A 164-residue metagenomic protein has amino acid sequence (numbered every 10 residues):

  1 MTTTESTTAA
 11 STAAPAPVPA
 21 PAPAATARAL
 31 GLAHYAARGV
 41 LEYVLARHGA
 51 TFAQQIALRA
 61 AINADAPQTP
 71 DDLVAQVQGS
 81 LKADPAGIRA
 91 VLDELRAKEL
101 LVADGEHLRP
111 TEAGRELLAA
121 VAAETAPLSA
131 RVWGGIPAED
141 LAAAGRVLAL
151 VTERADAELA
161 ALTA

Functional and structural regions predicted by a protein language model:
M1-Q55: N-terminal leader segment of winged-helix/HTH proteins
M1-V18, Q68, A142, R146-A164: C-terminal regulatory/oligomerization modules of transcriptional regulators
A20-P23, E106-T111, A164: Membrane-interacting alpha-helical segments
T26-L30, H34-L45, L118-V121, T125-I136 (+1 more regions): Hydrophobic alpha-helical core bundles mediating ligand binding, dimerization, or RNAP-core interactions
V40-G87, L92: N-terminal helix-turn-helix DNA-binding core of bacterial DNA-binding proteins
L45, D93-R96, G134, E158 (+1 more regions): Hydrophobic alpha-helical segments
A61-I62, T111, G145, T152: Generic structural concept
A90-R146: Charged, amphipathic alpha-helical coiled-coil/dimerization segments
